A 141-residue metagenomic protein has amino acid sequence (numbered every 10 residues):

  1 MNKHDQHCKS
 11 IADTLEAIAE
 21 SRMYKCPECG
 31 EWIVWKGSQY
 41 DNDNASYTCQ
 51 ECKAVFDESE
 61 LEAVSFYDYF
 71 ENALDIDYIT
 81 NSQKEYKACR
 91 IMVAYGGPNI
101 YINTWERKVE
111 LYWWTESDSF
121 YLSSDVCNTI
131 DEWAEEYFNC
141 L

Functional and structural regions predicted by a protein language model:
D5, A12-I18, V64-F70, L74: Long, charge-rich alpha-helical interaction segments
Y24, Y47, E85-A94, V109-W113: Generic recognition of long tandem-repeat/solenoid scaffolds
K25-E31, Q50-E51: Short, cysteine/histidine-rich loop/knuckle motifs that typically chelate Zn2+
V34-K36, E58-L61: Short, non-ligating residues that shape and space the ligands of small metal-coordination modules and catalytic
G37-S46: Short linker/helix segments within small regulatory modules
N42, D68-E106: Amphipathic, interaction-prone secondary-structure segments
A45-S59: Short microdomains enriched in Cys/His and/or Lys/Arg
R107-L141: Polybasic, proline/glycine-rich intrinsically disordered low-complexity segments
